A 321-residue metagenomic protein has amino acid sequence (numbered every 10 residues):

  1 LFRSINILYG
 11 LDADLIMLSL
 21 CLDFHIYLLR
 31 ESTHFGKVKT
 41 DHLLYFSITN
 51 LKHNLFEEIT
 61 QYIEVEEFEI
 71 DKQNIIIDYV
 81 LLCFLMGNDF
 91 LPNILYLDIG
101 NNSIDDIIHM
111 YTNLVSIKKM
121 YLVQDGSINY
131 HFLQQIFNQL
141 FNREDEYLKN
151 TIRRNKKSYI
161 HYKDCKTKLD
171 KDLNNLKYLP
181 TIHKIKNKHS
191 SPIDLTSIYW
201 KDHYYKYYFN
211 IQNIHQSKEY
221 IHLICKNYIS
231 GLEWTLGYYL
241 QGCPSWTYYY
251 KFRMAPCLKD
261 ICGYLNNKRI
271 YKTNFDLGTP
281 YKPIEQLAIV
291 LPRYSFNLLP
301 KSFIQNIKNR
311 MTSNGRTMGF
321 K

Functional and structural regions predicted by a protein language model:
F2-K321: Long, low-complexity, charge-dense
